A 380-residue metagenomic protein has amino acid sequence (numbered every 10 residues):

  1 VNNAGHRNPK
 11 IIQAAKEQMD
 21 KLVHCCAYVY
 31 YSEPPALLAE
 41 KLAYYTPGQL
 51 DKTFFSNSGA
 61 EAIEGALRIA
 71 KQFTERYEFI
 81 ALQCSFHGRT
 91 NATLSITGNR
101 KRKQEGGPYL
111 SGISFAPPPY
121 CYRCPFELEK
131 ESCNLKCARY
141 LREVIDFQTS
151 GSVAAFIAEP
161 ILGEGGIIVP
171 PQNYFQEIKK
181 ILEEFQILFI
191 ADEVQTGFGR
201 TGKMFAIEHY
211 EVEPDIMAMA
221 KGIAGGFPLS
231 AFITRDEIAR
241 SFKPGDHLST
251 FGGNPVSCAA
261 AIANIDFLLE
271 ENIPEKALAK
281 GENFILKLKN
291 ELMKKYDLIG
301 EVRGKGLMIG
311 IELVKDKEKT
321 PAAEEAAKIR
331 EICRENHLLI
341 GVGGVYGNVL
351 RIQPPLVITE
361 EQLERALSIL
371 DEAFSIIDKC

Functional and structural regions predicted by a protein language model:
V1-C380: Conserved N-terminal phosphate-binding loop of PLP-dependent enzymes in the Aspartate aminotransferase
